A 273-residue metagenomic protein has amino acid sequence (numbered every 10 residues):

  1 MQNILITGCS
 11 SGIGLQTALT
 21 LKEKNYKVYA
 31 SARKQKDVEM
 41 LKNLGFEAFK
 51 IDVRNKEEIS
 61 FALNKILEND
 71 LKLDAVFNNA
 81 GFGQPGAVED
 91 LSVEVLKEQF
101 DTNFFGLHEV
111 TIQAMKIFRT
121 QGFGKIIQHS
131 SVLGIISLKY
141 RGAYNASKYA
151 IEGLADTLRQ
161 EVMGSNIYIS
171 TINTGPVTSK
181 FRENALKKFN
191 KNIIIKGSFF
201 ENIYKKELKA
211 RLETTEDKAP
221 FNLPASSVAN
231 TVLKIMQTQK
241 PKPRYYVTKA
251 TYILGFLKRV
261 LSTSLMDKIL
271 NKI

Functional and structural regions predicted by a protein language model:
S10-S11: Conserved glycine-rich cofactor-binding loop
L44-E57: Rossmann-fold cofactor-recognition segment
A87-V88, V95-K97: Substrate-binding pocket helix/loop in short-chain dehydrogenase/reductase
T111, S147-A150: Active-site helix of classical SDR
T111-I112, D156: A short, exposed helix-loop element centered on a Lys and neighboring polar residues
S131: Residue(s) in the substrate-gating loop at a strand-loop-helix junction that position the organic substrate next
G164-E216: C-terminal beta-strand-loop-alpha-helix "lid" module of Rossmann-like NAD(P)-dependent dehydrogenases
